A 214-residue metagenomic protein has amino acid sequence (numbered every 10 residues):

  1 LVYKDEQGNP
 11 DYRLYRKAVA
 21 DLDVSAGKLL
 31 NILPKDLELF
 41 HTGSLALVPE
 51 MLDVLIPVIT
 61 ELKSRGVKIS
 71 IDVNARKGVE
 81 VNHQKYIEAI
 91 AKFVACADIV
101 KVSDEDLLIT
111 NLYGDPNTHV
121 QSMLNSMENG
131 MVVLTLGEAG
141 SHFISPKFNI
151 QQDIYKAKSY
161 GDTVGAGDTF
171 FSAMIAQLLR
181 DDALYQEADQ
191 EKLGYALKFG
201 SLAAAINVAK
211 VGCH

Functional and structural regions predicted by a protein language model:
L1-S44: Conserved N-terminal subdomain of the carbohydrate kinase-like
P10-D11, A20, I69, A75-R76 (+4 more regions): Glycine-rich, flexible loop/turn motifs
A18-G27, V79-K85, Y185: Short gly/ser/thr-rich secondary-structure transition/capping motifs
L29-L30, I90, V120, Y160: Acidic, amphipathic alpha-helical patches
I32-L33, K92-F93, N125: Structural alpha-helical scaffold elements that stabilize or flank donor/cofactor-binding regions in carbohydrate
L39, S44-S122, G130, A139-G140: Conserved beta-alpha-beta core of the PfkB/ribokinase-like small-molecule kinase fold
T60, G114-H214: Conserved phosphate-binding/catalytic region of the ribokinase-like
